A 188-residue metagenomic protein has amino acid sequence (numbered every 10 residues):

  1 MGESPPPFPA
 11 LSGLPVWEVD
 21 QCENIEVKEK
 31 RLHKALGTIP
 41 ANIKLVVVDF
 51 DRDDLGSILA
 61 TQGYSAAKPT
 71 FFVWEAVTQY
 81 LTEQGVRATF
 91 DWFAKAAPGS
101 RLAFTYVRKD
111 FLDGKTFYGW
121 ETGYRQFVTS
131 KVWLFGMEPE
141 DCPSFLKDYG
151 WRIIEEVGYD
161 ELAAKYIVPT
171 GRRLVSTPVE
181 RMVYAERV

Functional and structural regions predicted by a protein language model:
G2-V188: Alpha-helical subdomain
